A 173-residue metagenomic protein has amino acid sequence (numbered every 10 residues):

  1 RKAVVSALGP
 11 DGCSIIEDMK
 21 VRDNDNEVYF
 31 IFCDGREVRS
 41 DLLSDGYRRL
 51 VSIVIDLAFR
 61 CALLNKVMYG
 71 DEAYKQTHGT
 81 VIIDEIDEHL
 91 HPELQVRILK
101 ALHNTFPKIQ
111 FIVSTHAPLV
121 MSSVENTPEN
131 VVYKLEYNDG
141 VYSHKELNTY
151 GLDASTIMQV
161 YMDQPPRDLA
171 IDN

Functional and structural regions predicted by a protein language model:
R1-D11, M158-D163: Coupling/switch segment of ABC-type P-loop NTPase heads
C13-V21, N26: ATP-dependent phospho-/nucleotidyl transfer catalytic cores
D23-M162, P166-R167: Switch/communication elements of ASCE P-loop NTPase nucleotide-binding domains
